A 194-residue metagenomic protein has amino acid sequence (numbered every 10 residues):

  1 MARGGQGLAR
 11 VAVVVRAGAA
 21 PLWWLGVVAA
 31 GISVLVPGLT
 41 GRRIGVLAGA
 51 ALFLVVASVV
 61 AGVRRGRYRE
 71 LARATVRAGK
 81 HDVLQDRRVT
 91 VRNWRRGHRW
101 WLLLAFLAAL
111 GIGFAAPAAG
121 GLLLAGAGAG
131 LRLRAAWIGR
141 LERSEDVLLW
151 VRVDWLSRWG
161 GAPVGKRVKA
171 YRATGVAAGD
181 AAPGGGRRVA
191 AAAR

Functional and structural regions predicted by a protein language model:
M1-V14, H81, L141-R194: Cytosolic/matrix-facing juxtamembrane and C-terminal tails of multi-pass cellular membrane proteins
A12-W23, R88-H98: Short, amphipathic, aromatic/basic-enriched membrane-interface segments that mark the entry/exit of transmembrane
V27-L35, F53-V55, W101-I112: Hydrophobic, membrane-inserted alpha-helices
L35-R69, R132: Hydrophobic alpha-helical membrane-embedded segments
G41, G97-A129: Alpha-helical transmembrane segments and their membrane-interface junctions in multi-pass membrane proteins
V63-H81: Membrane-helix interface/capping segments
T75-W101: Short membrane-interface loop/juxtamembrane segments of multi-pass integral membrane proteins
A115-W150: Membrane-interacting alpha-helical segments
